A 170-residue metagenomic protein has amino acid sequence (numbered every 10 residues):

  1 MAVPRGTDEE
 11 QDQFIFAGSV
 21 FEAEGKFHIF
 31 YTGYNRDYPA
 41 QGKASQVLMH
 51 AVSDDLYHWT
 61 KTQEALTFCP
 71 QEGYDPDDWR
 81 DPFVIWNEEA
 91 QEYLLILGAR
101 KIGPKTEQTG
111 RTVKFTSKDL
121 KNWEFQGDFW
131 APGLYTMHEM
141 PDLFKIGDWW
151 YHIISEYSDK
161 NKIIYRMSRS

Functional and structural regions predicted by a protein language model:
M1-D81, W86-H138, K145-S170: Beta-rich carbohydrate-recognition and catalytic domains
